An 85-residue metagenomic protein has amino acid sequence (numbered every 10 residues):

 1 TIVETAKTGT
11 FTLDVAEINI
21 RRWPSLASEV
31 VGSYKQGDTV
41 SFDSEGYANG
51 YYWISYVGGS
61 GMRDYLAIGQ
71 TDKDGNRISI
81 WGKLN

Functional and structural regions predicted by a protein language model:
T1, S33-L84: SH3/SH3-like beta-barrel superfamily modules
T1-F11: N-terminal low-complexity, Pro/Thr/Ser-rich intrinsically disordered segments that act as propeptides or flexible
I20-R21: Core beta-strand residues in small-molecule sensory/regulatory alpha/beta domains
P24-E29: Short alpha-helix capping/helix-loop boundary micro-motifs
